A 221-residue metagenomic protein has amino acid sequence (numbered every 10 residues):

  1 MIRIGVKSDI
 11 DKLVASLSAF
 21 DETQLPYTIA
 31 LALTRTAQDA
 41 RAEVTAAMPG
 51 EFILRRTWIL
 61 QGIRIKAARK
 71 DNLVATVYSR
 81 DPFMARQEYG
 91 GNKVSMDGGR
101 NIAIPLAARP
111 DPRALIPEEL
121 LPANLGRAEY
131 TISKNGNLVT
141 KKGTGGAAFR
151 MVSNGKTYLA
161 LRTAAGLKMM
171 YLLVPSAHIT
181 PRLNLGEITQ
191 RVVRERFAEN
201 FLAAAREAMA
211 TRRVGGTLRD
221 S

Functional and structural regions predicted by a protein language model:
M1-S221: Short, Lys/Arg-rich flexible segments
